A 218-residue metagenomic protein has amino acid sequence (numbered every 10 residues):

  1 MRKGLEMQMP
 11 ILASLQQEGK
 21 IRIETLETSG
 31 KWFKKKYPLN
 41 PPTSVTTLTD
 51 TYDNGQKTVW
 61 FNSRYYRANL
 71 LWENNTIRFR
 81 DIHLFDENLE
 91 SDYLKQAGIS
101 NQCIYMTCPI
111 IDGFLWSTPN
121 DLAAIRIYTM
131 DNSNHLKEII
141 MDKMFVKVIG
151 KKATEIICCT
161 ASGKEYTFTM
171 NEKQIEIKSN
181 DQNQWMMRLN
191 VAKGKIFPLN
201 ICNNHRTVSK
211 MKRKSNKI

Functional and structural regions predicted by a protein language model:
M1-I218: Terminal accessory/targeting
